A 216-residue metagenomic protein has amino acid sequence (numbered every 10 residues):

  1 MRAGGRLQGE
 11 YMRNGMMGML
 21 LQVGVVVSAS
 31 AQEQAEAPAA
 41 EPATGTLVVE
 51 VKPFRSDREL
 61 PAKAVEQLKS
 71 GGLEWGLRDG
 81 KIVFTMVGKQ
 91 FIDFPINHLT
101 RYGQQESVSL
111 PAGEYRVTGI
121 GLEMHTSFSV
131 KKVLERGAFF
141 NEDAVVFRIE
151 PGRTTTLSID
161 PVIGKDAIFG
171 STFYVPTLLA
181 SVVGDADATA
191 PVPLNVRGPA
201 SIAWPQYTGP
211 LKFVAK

Functional and structural regions predicted by a protein language model:
R2-Y11: Short, Lys/Arg-enriched N-terminal segments with co-localized hydrophobic residues within the first ~10-30 amino acids
Y11, G15-G18: Residue-level detector of intrinsically disordered terminal segments
G18-V26: Bacterial N-terminal signal peptides
A31-F91, G121-K216: Primarily secretory-pathway and cell-envelope proteins
Q90-Y102: Short, acidic Ser/Thr/Gly-rich low-complexity loop/linker segments typical of extracellular and cell-surface proteins
Y102-S109: Short, surface-exposed beta-strand/beta-hairpin micro-motifs centered on an aromatic residue
P111-A112, P151: Surface-exposed loops/turns
G113-T118: A short tyrosine-centered beta-strand micro-motif
